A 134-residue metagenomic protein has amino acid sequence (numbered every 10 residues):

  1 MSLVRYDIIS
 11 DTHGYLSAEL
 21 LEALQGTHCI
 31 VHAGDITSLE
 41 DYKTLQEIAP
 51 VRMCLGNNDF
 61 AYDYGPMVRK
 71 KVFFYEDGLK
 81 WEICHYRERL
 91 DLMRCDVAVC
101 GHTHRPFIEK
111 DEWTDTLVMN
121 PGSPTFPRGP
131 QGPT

Functional and structural regions predicted by a protein language model:
M1-V51, D59-K70, Q131-P133: N-terminal active-site segment of His-dependent metallophosphoesterases
S10-G14, G34-I36, N57-D59, Y86-E88 (+2 more regions): Active-site metal-binding loops of divalent metal-dependent hydrolases
E22, V72-F74, L90: Residue "hotspots" at secondary-structure boundaries inside conserved domains
R52, D77-T134: Conserved beta-sheet core of the metallophosphoesterase superfamily
L55-G56, F74: Short, structured secondary-structure boundary patches
D63-H85: Metallo-beta-lactamase
